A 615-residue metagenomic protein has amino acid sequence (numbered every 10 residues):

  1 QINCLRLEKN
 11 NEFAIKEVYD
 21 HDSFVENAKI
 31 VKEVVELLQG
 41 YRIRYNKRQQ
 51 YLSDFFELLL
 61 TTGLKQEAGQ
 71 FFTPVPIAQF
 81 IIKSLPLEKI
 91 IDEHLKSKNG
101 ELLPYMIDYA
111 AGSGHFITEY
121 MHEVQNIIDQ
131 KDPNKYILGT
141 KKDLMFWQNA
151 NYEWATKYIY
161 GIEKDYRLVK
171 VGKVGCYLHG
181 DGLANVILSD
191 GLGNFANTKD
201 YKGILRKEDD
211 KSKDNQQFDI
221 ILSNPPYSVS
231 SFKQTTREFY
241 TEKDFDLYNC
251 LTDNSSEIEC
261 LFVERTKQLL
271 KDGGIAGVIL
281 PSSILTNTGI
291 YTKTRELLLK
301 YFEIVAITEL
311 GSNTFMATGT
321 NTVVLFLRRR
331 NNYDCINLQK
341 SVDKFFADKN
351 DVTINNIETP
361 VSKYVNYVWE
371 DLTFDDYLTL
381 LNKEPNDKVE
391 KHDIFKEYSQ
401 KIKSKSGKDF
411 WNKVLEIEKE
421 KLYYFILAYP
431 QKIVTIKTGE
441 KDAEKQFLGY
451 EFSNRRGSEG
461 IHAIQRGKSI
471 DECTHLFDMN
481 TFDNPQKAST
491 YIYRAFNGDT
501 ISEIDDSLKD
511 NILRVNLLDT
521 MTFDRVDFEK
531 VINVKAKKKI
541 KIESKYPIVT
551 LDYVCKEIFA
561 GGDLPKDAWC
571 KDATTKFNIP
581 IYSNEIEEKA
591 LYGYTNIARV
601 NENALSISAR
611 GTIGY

Functional and structural regions predicted by a protein language model:
Q1-K89, E93-S113, I117, I162: Preference for the N-terminal adenyl/adenosyl cofactor-binding alpha/beta module
Q1-L7, A150, W154-T198, G203-D210 (+5 more regions): N-terminal start-of-domain structural block
Q1-S23, L37-D54, L58, Q217 (+4 more regions): Accessory (non-catalytic) regions of SAM-dependent nucleic-acid methyltransferases and partner specificity/recognition
T73-E208, S212, Q216-I220, S228 (+3 more regions): Conserved S-adenosyl-L-methionine
N149-Y152, F239-K243: Flexible internal linker/loop segments at domain or repeat junctions
S223: A short beta-strand submotif of the Rossmann-like class I SAM-dependent methyltransferase core that lines
